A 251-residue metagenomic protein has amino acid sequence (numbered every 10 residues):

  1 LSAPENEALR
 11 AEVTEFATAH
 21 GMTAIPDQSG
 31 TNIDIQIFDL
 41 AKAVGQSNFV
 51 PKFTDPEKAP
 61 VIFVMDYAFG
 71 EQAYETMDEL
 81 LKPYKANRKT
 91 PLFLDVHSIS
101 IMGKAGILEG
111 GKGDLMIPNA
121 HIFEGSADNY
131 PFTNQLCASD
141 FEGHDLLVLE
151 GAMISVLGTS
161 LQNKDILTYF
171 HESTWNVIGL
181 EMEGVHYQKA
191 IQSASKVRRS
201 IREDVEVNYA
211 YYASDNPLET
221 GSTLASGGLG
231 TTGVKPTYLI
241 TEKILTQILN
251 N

Functional and structural regions predicted by a protein language model:
L1-N251: Accessory terminal and edge-of-domain segments that mediate assembly/interaction and cofactor placement around
